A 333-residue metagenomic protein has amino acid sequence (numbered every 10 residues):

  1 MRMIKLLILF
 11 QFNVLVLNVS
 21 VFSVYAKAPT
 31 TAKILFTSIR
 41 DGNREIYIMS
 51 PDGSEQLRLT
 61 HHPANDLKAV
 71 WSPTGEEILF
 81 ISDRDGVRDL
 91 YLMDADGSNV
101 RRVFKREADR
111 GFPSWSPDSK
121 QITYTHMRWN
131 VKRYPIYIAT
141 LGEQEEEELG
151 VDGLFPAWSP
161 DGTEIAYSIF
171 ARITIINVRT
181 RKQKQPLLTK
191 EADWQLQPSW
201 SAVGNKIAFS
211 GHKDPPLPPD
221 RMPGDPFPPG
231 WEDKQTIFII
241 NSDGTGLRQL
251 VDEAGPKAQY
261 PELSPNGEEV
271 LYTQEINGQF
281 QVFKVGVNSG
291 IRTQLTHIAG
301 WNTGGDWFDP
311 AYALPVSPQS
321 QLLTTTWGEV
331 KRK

Functional and structural regions predicted by a protein language model:
R2-L7, Q11-K333: Sequence signature of WD/YWTD-type beta-propeller architectures
